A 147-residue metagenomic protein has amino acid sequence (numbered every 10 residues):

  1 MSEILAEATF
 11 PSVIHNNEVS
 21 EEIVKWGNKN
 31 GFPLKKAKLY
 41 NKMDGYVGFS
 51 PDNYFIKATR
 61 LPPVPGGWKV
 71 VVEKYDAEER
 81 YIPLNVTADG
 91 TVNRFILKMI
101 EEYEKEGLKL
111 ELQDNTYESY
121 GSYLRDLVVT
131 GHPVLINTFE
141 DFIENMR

Functional and structural regions predicted by a protein language model:
M1-R147: Structured alpha/beta or helical-core interaction and ligand-binding surfaces enriched in interleaved
